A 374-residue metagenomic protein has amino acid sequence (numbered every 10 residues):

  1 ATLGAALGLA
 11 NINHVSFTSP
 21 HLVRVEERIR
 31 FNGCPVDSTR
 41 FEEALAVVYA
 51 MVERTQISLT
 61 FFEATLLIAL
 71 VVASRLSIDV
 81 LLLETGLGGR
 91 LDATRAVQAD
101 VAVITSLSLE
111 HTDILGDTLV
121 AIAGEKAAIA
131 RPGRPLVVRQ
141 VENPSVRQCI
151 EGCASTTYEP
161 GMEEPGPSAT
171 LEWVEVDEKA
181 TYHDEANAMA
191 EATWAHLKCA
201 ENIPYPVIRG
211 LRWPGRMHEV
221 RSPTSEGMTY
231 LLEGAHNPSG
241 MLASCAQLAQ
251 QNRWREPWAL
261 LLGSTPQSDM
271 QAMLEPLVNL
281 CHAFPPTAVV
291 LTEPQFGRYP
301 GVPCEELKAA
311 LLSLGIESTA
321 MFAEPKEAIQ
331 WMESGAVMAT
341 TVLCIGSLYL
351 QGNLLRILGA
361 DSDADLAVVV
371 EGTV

Functional and structural regions predicted by a protein language model:
A6-V97, D113-L115, A121-A123: ATP-dependent carboxylate-amine ligase catalytic core
F17, P135-V141, A259-L262, P285-Q295: Short internal beta-strands
S77-E84, A99-I203: Acidic, Mg2+-coordinating active-site environments of NTP-dependent enzymes
V80-L83, A93-R95, A99-V103, S108 (+2 more regions): Nucleotide phosphate-binding/pyrophosphate-handling subdomain across enzymes that bind or process nucleotide phosphates
N143-T170, D184, G227-Y230, P276-T341: C-terminal helical cap/extension that packs against the catalytic core of soluble nucleotide-cofactor enzymes
Q295-G297, A364-V374: Short, flexible loop segments at boundaries between secondary-structure elements
S347: Active-site-proximal loop/hinge segments that shape catalytic or ion-binding/gating pockets
